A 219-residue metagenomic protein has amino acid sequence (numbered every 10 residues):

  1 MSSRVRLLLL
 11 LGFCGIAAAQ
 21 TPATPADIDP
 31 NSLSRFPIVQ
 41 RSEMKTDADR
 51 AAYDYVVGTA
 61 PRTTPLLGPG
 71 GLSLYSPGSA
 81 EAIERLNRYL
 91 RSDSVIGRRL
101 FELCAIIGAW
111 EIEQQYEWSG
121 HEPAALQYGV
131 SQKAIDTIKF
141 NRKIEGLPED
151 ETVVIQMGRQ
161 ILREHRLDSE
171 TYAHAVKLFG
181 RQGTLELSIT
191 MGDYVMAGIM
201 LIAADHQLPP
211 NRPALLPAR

Functional and structural regions predicted by a protein language model:
M1-S3: N-terminal secretory signal peptides that target proteins for export/translocation
R6-A17: Bacterial N-terminal signal peptides
Q20-R98, A218-R219: Secretory/endomembrane lumenal or extracellular ectodomains immediately following the signal peptide
P61-R62, E81-A82, C104-G120, L185-I202: N-terminal hydrophobic signal/anchor transmembrane helix of membrane proteins
I96-I138: Mid-length scaffold segments of soluble, non-membrane domains
F101-A109, T152-E164, T190-M191: Amphipathic, charged-and-aliphatic alpha-helical interface segments that function as noncatalytic docking
H174-V176, G192, M196, M200-R219: Acidic, carboxylate-rich catalytic segments that either coordinate divalent cations
G180-R181: Transmembrane-helix boundary/entry motifs in multi-pass membrane transporters
